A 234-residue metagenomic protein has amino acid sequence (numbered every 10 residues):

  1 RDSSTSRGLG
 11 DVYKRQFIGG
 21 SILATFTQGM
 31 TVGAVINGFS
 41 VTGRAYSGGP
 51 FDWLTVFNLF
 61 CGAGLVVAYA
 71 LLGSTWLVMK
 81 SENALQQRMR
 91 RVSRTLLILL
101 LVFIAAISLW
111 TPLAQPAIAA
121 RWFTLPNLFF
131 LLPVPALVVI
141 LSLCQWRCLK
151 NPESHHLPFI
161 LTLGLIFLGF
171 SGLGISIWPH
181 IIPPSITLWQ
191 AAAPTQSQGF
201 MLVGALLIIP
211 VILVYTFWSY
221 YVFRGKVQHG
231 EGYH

Functional and structural regions predicted by a protein language model:
R1, I18-V35: Mid-bilayer segments of alpha-helical transmembrane spans in multi-pass integral membrane proteins that mediate
R1, T95-I98, V102-G164: Transmembrane helix-loop-helix
D2-Y13: Single conserved hydrophobic/aromatic residue that forms the stacking wall/gate of nucleotide- or nucleobase-binding
M30-A45, L109-I118, I175-S185: Membrane-helix interface motif
G43-L96: Loop-centered beta-sheet repeat module
L54-A68, L132-P135, G199-I212: Hydrophobic alpha-helical transmembrane segments
I182-M201: Short, membrane-exposed interhelical loops at transmembrane-helix boundaries
G225-H234: Short, highly charged, low-complexity non-transmembrane loops/tails of multi-pass membrane proteins
